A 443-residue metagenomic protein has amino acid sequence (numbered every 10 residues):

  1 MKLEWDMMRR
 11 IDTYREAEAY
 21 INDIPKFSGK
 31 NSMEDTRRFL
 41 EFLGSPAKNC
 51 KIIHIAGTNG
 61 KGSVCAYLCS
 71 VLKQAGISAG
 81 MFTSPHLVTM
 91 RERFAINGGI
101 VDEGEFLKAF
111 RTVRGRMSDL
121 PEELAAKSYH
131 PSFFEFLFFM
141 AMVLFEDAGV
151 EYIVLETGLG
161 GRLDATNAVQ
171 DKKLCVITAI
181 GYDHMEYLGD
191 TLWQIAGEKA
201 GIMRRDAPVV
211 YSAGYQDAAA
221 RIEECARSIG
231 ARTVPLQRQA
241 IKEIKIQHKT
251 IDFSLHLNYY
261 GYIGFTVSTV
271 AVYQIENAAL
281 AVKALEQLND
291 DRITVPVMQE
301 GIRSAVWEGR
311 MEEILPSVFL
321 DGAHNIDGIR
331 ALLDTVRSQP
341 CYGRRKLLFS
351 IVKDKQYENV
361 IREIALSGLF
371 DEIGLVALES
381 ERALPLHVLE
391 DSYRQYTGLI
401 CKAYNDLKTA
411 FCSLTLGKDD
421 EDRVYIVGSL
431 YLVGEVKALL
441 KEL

Functional and structural regions predicted by a protein language model:
M1-G57, V64-A75, F82, P121-S128: Short functional linear segments
E41, S45-K48, Q74-Q170, D217: ATP-dependent carboxylate-amine ligase catalytic core
L68-K73, F145, Y393, L440: Hydrophobic alpha-helical packing residues
L120-A125, G149-E156, K172-G264, A278 (+1 more regions): Acidic, Mg2+-coordinating active-site environments of NTP-dependent enzymes
D147, Y152-T157, L163-V176, I180-H184 (+2 more regions): Nucleotide phosphate-binding/pyrophosphate-handling subdomain across enzymes that bind or process nucleotide phosphates
G201-V209, Q339-R345, L369-E372, T397 (+1 more regions): Short, surface-exposed connector motifs at secondary-structure boundaries
Y215-C225, G230, V234, S317-V318 (+2 more regions): C-terminal helical cap/extension that packs against the catalytic core of soluble nucleotide-cofactor enzymes
S429: Active-site-proximal loop/hinge segments that shape catalytic or ion-binding/gating pockets
